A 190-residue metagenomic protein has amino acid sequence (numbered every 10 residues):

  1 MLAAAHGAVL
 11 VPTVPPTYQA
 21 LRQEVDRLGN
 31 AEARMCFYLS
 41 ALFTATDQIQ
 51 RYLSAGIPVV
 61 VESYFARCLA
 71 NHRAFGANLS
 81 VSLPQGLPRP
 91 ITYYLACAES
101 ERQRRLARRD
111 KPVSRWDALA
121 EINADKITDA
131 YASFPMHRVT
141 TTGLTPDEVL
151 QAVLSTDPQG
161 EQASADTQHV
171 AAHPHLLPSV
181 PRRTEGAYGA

Functional and structural regions predicted by a protein language model:
M1-L2, V153: Hydrophobic residues on the short alpha-helix immediately C-terminal to a glycine-rich phosphate/catalytic loop
L2-D47: Conserved substrate/cofactor phosphate-moiety recognition/catalytic segment in nucleotide-dependent phosphotransferases
A5, A55-G56, F134: Structured helix-beta-strand junction loops
P16-Y18, R67-C68, P146: Positions that flank functional sites
M35-S40, A70-H72, R115-D117: Short, flexible loop segments at the rims of nucleotide/cofactor-binding pockets, characterized by
A45-K111: ATP-dependent NMP and nucleoside kinases share a basic, alpha-helical "lid"
P84-A98, R104-A152, H173-P178: Small-molecule kinase domains that catalyze NTP-dependent phosphoryl transfer to phosphate-bearing small molecules
Q151-A190: C-terminal accessory "lid"/substrate-recognition subdomains
